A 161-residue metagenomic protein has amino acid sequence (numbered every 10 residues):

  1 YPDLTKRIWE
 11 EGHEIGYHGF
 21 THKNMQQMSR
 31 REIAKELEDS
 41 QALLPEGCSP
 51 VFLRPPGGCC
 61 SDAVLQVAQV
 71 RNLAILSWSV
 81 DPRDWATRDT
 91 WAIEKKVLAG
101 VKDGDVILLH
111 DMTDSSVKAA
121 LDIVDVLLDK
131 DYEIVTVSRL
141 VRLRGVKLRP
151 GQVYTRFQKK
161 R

Functional and structural regions predicted by a protein language model:
Y1-L108, M112, L148-R149: Metal-dependent polysaccharide deacetylase catalytic core of the NodB/CE4 family, i.e., the active-site-bearing domain
S115-R161: C-terminal domain-boundary segment and adjacent tail
